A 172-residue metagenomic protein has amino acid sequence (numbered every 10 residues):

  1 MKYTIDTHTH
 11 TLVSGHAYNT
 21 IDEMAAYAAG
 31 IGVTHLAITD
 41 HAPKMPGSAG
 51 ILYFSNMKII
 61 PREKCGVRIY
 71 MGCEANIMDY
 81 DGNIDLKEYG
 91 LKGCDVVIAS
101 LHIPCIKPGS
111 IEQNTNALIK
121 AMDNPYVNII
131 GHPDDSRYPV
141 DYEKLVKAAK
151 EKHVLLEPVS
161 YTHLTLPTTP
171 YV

Functional and structural regions predicted by a protein language model:
M1-H10: Replace "His-x-His-based motif
K2, A29, A42, G47-P158: Extended substrate/RNA-proximal surfaces in nucleic-acid metabolism proteins
D6, E157, T165: Conserved beta-strand segments that form the floor/walls of ligand-binding pockets within enzyme and binding domains
T7, T39, G131: Single, functionally critical "micro-switch" positions that shape active/binding sites and transmembrane helices
L12-S14, S136, P167: Alpha-helical and His/Cys-centered functional microenvironments
V13-S48: Metal-associated gating/positioning segment near the N- to mid-region
H41, Y161-L164: Short acidic/histidine-rich active-site segments
H163-V172: Single conserved hydrophobic/aromatic residue that forms the stacking wall/gate of nucleotide- or nucleobase-binding
